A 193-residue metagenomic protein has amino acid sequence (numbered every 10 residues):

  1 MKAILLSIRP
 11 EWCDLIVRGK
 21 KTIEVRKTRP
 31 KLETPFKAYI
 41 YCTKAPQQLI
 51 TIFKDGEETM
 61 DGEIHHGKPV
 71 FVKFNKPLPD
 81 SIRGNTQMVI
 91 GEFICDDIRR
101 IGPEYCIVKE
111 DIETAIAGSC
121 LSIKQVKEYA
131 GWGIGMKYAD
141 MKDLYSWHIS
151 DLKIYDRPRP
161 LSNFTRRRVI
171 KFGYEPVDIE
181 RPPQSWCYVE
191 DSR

Functional and structural regions predicted by a protein language model:
M1-R193: Structured alpha/beta reader/binder surfaces that contact nucleic acids or chromatin modification marks
